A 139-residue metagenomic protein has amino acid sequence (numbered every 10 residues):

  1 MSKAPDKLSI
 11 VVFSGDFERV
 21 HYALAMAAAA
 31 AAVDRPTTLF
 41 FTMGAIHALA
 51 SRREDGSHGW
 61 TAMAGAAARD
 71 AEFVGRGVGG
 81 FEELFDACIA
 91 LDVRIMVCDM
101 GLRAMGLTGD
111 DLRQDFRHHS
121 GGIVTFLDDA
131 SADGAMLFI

Functional and structural regions predicted by a protein language model:
M1-S2, R52: Acidic, glycine/proline-rich low-complexity segments that act as flexible tails and inter-domain linkers
S9-V20: Short, glycine-rich nucleotide/cofactor-binding loops
H21-V33: Histidine-anchored nucleotide/phosphate-binding helix
T37-M43, M96-D99: Short internal beta-strands
I46-H58: N-terminal beta-loop-helix "entrance" segment that forms/cooperates in small-molecule cofactor or anionic ligand
D55-G59, R113-F116: Short, hinge-like loop/turn segments at secondary-structure boundaries
S57-A90: A glycine-rich helix N-cap at a beta->alpha junction
G80-G134: A charged, amphipathic interaction segment
